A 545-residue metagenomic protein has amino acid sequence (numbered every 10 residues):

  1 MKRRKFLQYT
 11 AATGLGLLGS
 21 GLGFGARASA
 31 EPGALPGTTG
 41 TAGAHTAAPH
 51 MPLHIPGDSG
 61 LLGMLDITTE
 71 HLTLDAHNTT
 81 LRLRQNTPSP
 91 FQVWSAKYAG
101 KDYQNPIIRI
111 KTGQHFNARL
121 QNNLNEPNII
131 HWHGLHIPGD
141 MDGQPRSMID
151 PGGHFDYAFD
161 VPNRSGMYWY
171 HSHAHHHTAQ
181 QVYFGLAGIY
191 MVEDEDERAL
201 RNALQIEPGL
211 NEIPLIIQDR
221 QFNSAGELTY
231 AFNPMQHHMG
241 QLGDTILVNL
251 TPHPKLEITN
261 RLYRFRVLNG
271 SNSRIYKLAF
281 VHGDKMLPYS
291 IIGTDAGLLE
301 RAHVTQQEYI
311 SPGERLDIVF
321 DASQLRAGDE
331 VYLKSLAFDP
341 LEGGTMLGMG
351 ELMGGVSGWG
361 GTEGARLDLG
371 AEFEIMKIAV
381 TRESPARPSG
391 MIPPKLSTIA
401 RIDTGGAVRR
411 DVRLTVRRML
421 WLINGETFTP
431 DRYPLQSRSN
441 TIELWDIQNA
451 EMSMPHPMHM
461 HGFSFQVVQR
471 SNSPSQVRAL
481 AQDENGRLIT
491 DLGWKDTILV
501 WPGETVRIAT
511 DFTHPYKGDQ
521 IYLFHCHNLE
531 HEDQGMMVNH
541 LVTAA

Functional and structural regions predicted by a protein language model:
K5-S29: N-terminal export signals
S29-V319, L341, M349-T415, L488-I489 (+4 more regions): Histidine-centered copper-binding motifs that mark active-site loops of extracellular/periplasmic copper enzymes
L124, S271-S273, E451-M452, Y516 (+1 more regions): Short, acidic/polar linear motifs in exposed loop/turn regions
I130-L135, Y168-H177, P457-F465, L523-E530: Histidine-centered catalytic micro-motifs
Y170-H173, Q324-D339, K517-H527: Short, surface-exposed ligand- or partner-binding patches at beta-edge/loop junctions that are enriched in aromatics
H282-A296, E451-I489, L529-E530, L541-A545: Active/binding-pocket-proximal capping segment
R410-M419, I423-V467, D496-I508, F512-P515: C-terminal substrate/ligand-recognition segments
E484-E532: C-terminal structured "cap/appendage" subdomains that terminate the fold
